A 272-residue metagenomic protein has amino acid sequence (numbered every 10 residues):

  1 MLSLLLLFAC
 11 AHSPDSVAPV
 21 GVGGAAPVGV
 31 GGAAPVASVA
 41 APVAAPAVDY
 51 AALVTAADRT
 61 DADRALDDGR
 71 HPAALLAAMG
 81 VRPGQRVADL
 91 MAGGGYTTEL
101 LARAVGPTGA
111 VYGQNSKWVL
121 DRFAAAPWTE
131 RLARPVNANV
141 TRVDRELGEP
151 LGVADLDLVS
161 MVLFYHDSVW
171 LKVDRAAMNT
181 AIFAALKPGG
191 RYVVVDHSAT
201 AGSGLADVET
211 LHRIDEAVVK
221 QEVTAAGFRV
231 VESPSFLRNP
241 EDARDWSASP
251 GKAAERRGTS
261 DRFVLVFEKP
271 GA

Functional and structural regions predicted by a protein language model:
A11-S13: Bacterial signal peptide processing site
V48-A78, R82: Class I SAM-dependent methyltransferase Rossmann-like catalytic core, especially the SAM/SAH-binding loop
P83-G93: Conserved class I S-adenosyl-L-methionine
Q85, N137, G148-V159: A short acidic, Gly/Pro-enriched loop at the edge of an enzyme's catalytic core that lines a small-molecule cofactor
A102-G106, D174-P188: A short glycine-rich, Lys/Arg-flanked "PGG" loop and its adjoining helix->strand segment in the class I
L156-A176: A short SAM/SAH-binding and catalytic strip from SAM-dependent methyltransferases
G189-H197: Conserved beta-strand signature within the Rossmann-like core of class I S-adenosyl-L-methionine
E241-A272: Core SAM-dependent methyltransferase catalytic element
